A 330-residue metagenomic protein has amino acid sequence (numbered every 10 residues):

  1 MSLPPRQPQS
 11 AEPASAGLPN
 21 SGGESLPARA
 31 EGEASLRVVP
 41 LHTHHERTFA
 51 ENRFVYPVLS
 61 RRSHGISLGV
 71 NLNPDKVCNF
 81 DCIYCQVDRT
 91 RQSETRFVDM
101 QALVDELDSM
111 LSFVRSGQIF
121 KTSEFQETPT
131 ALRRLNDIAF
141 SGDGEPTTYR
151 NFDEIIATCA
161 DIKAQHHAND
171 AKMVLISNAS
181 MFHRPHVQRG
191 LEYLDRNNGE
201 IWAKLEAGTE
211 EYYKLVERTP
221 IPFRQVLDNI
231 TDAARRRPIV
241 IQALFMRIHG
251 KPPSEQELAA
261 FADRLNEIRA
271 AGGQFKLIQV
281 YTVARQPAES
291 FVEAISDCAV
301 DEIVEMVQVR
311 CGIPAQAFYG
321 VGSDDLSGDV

Functional and structural regions predicted by a protein language model:
M1-S63, V104, R115, G250-V330: Auxiliary Fe-S-binding modules of radical SAM enzymes
G23-S25, L36, N73-K76, Q86 (+1 more regions): Terminal low-complexity, intrinsically disordered regions
N52-D88, E127-T130, N136-F140: N-terminal pre-triad scaffold of radical SAM enzymes
P74-K76, Q118, T209, Q286: Glycine-rich nucleotide phosphate-binding loop and flanking beta-alpha elements of Rossmann-like dinucleotide-binding
C85-R91, D137-F140, I239-L244, T282-A284: A short small-residue
V87-N197: Conserved Radical SAM active-site core
T147-E293: Conserved AdoMet/S-adenosylmethionine-binding subsite of the radical SAM
